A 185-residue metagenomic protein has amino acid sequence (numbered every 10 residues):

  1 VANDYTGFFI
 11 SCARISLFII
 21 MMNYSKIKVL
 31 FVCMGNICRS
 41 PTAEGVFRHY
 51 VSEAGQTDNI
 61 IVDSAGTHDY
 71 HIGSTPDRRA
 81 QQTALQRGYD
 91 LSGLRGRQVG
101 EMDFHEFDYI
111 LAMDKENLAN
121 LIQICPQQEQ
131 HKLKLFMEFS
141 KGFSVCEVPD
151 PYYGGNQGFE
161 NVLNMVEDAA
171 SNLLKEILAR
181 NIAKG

Functional and structural regions predicted by a protein language model:
D4-Y5: Intrinsic-disorder-associated, low-complexity terminal segments enriched in Asp/Asn/His/Tyr and depleted of Lys/Arg
I20-E106, K175-G185: Conserved active-site segments centered on acidic
S40, M113-D114: Replace "coordinates the UDP/GDP/TDP-sugar" with "coordinates nucleotide-activated sugar donors
Y109, K115-G185: Phosphate-binding/catalytic loops
